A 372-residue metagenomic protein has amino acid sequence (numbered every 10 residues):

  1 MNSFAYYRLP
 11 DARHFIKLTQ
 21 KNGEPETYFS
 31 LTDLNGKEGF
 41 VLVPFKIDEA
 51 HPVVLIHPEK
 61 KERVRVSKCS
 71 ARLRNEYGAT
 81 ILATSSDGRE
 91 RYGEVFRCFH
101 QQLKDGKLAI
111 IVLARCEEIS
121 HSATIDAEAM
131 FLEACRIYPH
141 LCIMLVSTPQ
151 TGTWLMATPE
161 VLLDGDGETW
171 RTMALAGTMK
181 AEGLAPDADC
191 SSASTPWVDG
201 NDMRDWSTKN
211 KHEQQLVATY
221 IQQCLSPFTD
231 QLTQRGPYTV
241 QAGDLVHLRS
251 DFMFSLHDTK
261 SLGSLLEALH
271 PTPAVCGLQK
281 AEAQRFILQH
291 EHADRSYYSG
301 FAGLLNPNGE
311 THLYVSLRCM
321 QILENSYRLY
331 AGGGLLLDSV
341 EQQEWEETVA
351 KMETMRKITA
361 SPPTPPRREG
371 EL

Functional and structural regions predicted by a protein language model:
M1-F15, N75-D126: Terminal domain-start leader segments
M1-V54: A generic N-terminal leader/anchor concept
N2-H14, L18, S120-L216, G309-G332: An anion-binding catalytic pocket shared by soluble metabolic enzymes
V53-V66, H312-I322: Structural signature of FAD isoalloxazine-binding scaffolds in flavoprotein oxidoreductases
K61-E90, F96-R97, C116-H121, M173 (+2 more regions): Contiguous alpha-helical scaffold segments within structured protein domains that host functional hotspots
T259-A360: Conserved hydrophobic core element of enzyme catalytic domains
R368-G370: Glycine-biased, low-complexity coil/linker segments
